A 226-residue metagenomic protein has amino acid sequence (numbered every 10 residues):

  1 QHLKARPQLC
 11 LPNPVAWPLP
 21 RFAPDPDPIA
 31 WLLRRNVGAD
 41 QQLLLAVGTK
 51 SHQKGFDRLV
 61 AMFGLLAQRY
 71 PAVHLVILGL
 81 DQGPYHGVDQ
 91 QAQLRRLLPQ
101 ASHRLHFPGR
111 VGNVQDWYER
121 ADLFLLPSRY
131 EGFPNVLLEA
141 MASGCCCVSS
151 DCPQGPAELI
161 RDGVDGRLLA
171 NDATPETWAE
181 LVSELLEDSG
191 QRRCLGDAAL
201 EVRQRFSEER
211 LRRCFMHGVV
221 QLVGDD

Functional and structural regions predicted by a protein language model:
Q1-D27: Donor nucleotide-sugar binding/catalytic pocket of nucleotide-sugar-dependent glycosyltransferases
R21-V37, A92-L94: A short helix/loop element that forms part of the nucleotide-sugar donor recognition site in Leloir-type
G38-K54, V60-F63: Conserved donor-binding/catalytic core segment of Leloir-type glycosyltransferases
H74-H103, Q191: Short, structured helix-loop element that forms part of the nucleotide-activated donor/catalytic region
R110, R129: Aromatic "clamp/platform" in nucleotide-sugar-dependent glycosyltransferases that forms part of the donor/acceptor
C146-S150: Short hydrophobic beta-strand element within catalytic cores of glycosyltransferases and related nucleotide-activated
A157-S183, G190-Q191: Change "using UDP/GDP/dTDP sugars" to "using nucleotide sugars
E208-D226: C-terminal alpha-helical cap of glycosyltransferases
